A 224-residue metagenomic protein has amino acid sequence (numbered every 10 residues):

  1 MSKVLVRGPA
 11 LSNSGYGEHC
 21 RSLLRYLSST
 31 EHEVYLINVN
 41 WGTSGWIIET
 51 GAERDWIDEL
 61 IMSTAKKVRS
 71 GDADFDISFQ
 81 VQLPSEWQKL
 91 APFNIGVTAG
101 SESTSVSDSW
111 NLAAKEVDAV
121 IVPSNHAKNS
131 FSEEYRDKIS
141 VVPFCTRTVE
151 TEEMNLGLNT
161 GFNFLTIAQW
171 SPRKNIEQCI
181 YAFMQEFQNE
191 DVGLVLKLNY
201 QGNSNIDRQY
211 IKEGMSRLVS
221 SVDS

Functional and structural regions predicted by a protein language model:
M1-T43: N-terminal subdomain of nucleotide-sugar transferases
L5, G157-K174, I180-F183, L194-L196: Conserved donor-binding/catalytic core segment of Leloir-type glycosyltransferases
L5, S44-E134: Extended catalytic core of nucleotide-activated donor transferases of GT-like folds
A10-L11, I167-S171, Y200-G202: Short donor-sugar binding/catalytic loops of nucleotide-sugar-dependent glycosyltransferases, especially enzymes
N13-S14, S171-N175, N189: A short, basic/aromatic alpha-helical/loop segment that forms part of the nucleotidyl-sugar donor-binding site
D108, C145-F162: Acidic anion/phosphate-binding donor-loop and adjacent secondary structure in glycosyltransferase catalytic cores
K128-R147: Helix-loop-beta element that forms the nucleotide-linked donor phosphate-binding surface in glycosyltransferases
N205-S224: Nucleotide-activated donor-binding/catalytic signature segment of Leloir-type glycosyltransferases, i.e., the conserved
